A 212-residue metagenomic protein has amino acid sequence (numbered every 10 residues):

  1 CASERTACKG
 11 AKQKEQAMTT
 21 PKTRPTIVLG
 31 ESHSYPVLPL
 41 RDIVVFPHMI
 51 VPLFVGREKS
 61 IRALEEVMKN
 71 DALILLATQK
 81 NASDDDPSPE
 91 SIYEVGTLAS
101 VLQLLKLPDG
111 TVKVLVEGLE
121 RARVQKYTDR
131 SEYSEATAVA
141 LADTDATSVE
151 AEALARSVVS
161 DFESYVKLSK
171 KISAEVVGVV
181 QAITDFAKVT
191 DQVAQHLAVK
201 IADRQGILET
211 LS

Functional and structural regions predicted by a protein language model:
C8, K12-S212: N-terminal low-complexity, acidic/polar interaction/targeting segments
